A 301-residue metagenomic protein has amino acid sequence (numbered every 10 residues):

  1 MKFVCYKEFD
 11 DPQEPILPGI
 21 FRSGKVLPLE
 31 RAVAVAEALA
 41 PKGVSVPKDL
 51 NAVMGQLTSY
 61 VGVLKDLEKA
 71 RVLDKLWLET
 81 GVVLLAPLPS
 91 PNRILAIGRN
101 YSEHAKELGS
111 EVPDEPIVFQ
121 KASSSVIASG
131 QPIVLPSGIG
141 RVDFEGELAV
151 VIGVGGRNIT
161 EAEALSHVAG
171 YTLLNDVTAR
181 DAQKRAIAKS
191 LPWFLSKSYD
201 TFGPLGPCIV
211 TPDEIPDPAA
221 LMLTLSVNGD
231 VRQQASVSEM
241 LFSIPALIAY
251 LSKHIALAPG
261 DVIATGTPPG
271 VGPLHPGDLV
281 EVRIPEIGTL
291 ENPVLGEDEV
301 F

Functional and structural regions predicted by a protein language model:
M1-I97, Y101-V112, P116, P216: N-terminal non-catalytic cap/leader segment that marks the start of a structured domain
V4, L84-A86, K106-G109, I133-V142 (+4 more regions): A generic local secondary-structure boundary/capping motif
K7, E14, W77-V82, P87 (+3 more regions): Catalytic-pocket segment enriched in acidic/His residues
P89, A96, A128, D143-E145 (+2 more regions): Residue-level recognition of short, solvent-exposed, well-ordered loop/turn junctions that link secondary-structure
E111-S129, F144, E281-E286: Structural signature of FAD isoalloxazine-binding scaffolds in flavoprotein oxidoreductases
I117-P136, G156-R157, T201-V210, G272: Short catalytic-site patches enriched in acidic/histidine residues that coordinate or position cofactors/metals
S124, A128-A182, A186: Non-heme Fe(II) oxygenase catalytic core, chiefly the N-lobe of the double-stranded beta-helix
